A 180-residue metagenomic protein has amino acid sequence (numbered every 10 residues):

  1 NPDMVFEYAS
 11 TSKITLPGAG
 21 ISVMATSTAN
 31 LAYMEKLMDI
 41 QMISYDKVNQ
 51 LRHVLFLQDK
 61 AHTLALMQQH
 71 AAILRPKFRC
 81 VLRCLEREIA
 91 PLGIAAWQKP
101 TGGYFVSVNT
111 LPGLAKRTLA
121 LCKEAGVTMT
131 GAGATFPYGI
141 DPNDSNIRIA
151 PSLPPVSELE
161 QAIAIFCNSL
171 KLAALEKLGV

Functional and structural regions predicted by a protein language model:
M4-R75, L175: Conserved core segment of the aminotransferase class I/II
V5, A95, V127: Short, conserved active-site loop motifs that form the nucleotide-linked donor/cofactor pocket
A9, V23-A25, K99, F105-N109 (+1 more regions): Short beta-strand segments
L31, E35, V108-R148, V156: Conserved C-terminal alpha-helix-loop-beta "cap" of PLP-dependent enzymes that closes/shapes the active-site mouth
M42, E124-T130, C167-L175: A common structural junction motif
L55-L66, E86-R87, P91, R117 (+1 more regions): Inter-domain helical "communication" segments and dimerization helices that couple sensory or membrane-embedded modules
Q68-L82, I94-N109: Conserved glycine-rich beta-strand-loop-beta hairpin in the small C-terminal domain of fold type I
I140-V180: PLP-dependent enzyme catalytic core of the Aspartate aminotransferase-like
